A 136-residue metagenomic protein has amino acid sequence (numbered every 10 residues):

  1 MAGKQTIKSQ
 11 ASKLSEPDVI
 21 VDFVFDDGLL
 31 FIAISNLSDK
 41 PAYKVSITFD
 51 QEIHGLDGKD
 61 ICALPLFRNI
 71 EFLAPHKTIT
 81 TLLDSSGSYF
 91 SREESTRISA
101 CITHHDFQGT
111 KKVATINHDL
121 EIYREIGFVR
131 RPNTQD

Functional and structural regions predicted by a protein language model:
M1-K40, D50-E52: Membrane-proximal alpha-helical anchors
D18-D22, A33, F107-D136: Acidic, serine/threonine- and proline-rich intrinsically disordered appendage/tail regions
F25, A74, E93-S95: Surface-exposed coil/turn segments at beta-strand junctions on protein surfaces, enriched
I34-N36, S85, H104: Hydrophobic beta-strand positions in extracellular immunoglobulin-like domains
D39-K44, R92: A short beta-turn/strand-edge loop motif at beta-sheet boundaries
G55-F90: Intrinsically disordered, low-complexity Pro/Gly/Ser/Thr-rich segments with frequent PxxP/GP/PP motifs and embedded
E93-D106: Serine/threonine-enriched low-complexity regions used as flexible
